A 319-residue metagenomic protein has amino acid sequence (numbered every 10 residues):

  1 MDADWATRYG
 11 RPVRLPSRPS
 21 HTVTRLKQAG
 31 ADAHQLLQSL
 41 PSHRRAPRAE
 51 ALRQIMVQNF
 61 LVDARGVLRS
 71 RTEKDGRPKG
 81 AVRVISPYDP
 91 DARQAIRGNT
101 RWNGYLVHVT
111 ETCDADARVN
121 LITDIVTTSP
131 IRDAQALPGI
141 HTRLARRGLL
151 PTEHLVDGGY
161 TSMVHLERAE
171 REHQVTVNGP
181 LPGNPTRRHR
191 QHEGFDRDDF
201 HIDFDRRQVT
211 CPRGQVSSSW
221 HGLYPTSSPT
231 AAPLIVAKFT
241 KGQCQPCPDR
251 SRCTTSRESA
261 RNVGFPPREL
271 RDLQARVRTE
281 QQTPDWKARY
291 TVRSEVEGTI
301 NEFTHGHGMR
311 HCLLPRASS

Functional and structural regions predicted by a protein language model:
M1-S319: Anion-binding and metal-coordination hotspots
